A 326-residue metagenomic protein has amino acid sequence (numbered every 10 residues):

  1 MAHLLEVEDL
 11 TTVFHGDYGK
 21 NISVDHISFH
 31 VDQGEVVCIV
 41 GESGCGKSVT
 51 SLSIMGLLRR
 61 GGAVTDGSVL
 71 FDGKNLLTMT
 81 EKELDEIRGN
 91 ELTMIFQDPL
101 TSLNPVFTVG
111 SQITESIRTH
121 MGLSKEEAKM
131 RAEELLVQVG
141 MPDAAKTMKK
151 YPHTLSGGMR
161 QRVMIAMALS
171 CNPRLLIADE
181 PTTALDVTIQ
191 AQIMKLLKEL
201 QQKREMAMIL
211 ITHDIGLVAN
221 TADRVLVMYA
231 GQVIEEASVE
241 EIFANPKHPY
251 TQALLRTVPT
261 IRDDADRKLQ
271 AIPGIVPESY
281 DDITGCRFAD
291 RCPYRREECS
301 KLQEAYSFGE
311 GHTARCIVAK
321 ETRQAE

Functional and structural regions predicted by a protein language model:
A2-L4, V13-H26, L57-A63, T80-E83 (+2 more regions): A short, flexible loop at the N-terminus of ABC-type nucleotide-binding domains that lies
G56, I177-P181, L185-R267: P-loop NTP-binding/switch modules centered on Walker-like glycine-rich loops
V64-N75: Conserved ABC transporter NBD signature motif
L76-T93, T119, E241-P246, P277-I283: ABC ATPase NBD coupling module
P142, E236-E326: Short catalytic/signature loops enriched in Gly
K150-L155, M159: Conserved ABC ATPase signature
S170-R174: A short, proline-enriched helix->beta-strand linker immediately N-terminal to the Walker B motif in ABC-type P-loop
